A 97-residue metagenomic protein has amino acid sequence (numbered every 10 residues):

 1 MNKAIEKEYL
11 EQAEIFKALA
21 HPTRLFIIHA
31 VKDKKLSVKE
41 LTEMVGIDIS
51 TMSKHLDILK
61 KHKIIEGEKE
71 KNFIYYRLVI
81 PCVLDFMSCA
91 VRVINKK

Functional and structural regions predicted by a protein language model:
M1-F16: Short, Lys/Arg-enriched N-terminal segment that forms or immediately precedes the first helix of a structured domain
E11, Y75-K97: Conserved segment of winged-helix/HTH DNA-binding domains
P22, D33-S37: Short capping segments at the starts of secondary-structure elements
L25-I27: Pre-recognition alpha-helix immediately N-terminal to the DNA-recognition helix within helix-turn-helix or winged-helix
S37-K39, S50, D57: Residues within helix-turn-helix
L41-E43: A short acidic, leucine-rich amphipathic alpha-helix
K60-E70, R77: Beta-hairpin "wing" of winged helix-turn-helix
